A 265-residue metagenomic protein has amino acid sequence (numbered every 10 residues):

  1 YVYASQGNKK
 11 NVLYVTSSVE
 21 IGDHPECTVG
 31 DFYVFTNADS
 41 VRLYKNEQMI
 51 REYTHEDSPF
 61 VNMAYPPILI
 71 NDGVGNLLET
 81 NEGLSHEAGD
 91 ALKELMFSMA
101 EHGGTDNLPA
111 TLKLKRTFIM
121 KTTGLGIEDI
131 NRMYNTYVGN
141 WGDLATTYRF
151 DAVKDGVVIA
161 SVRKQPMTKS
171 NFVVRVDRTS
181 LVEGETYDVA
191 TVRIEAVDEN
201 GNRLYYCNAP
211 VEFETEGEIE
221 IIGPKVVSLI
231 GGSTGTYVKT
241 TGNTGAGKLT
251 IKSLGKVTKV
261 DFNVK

Functional and structural regions predicted by a protein language model:
Y1-R175, T179-L181, E199-R203: Substrate-binding clefts and catalytic carboxylate motifs of secreted carbohydrate-active enzymes
F32-T36, D188-Y205, L249-I251: Beta-strand-rich structural segments
Q48-E52, C207-E218, P224, D261-F262: Short, well-ordered beta-strand segments
V61-I70, R175, E216-S233: Low-complexity "stalk/linker" and mucin-like segments enriched in Ser/Thr/Pro/Ala/Gly
Y137-G139, G235-N243: Extracellular/luminal low-complexity segments enriched in Ser/Thr/Pro
D143-T147, V189, T244-A246: Extracellular Ig-like/FN3 beta-sandwich strand-entry sites
V153-D155, K252-K256: Beta-strand-rich extracellular modules
V162-K164, V260-N263: C-terminal edge beta-strand
